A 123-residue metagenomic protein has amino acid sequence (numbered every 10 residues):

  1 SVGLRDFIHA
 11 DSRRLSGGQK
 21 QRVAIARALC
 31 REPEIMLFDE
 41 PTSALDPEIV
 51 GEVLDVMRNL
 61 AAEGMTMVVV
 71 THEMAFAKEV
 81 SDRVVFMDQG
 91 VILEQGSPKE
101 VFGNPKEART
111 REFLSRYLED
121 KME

Functional and structural regions predicted by a protein language model:
S1-F7: Conserved ABC ATPase "signature" region
D11-L15, Q19: Conserved ABC ATPase signature
E32: Conserved catalytic motifs of ABC-family nucleotide-binding domains
M36-D39: Catalytic Walker B motif of ABC-type/P-loop ATPase nucleotide-binding domains
A77-E79: A short, surface-exposed alpha-helical micro-motif characterized by mixed small hydrophobic and charged/polar residues
Q95-G96: ABC ATPase "signature
